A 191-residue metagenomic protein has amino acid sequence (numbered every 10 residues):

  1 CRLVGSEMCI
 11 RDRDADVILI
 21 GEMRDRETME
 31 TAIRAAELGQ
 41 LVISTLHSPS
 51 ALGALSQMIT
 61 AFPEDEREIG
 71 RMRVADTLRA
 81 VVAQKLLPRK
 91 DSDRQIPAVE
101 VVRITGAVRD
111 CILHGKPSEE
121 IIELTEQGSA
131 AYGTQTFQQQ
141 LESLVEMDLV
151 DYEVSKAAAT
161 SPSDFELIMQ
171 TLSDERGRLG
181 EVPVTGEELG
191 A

Functional and structural regions predicted by a protein language model:
C1-G5, C9-I10: Single conserved hydrophobic/aromatic residue that forms the stacking wall/gate of nucleotide- or nucleobase-binding
E7, E30-R34, E142: Alpha-helical segments flanking ligand/cofactor-binding loops in enzyme cores
I10-D12, A35, S118-I121: A short alpha-helix capping/helix-coil boundary motif
D14-L86: Conserved P-loop NTPase nucleotide-binding/switch module
T77-A191: Conserved P-loop NTPase
